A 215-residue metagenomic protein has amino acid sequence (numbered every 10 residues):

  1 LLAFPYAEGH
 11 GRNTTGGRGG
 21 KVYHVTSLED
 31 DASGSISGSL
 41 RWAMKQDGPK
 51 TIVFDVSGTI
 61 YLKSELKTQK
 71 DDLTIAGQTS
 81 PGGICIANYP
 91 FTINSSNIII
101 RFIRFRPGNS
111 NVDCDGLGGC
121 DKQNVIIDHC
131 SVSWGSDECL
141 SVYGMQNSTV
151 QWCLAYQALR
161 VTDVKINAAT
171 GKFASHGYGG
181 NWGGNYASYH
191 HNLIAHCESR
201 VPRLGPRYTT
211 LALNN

Functional and structural regions predicted by a protein language model:
A3-I52: Acidic Gly/Asp/Thr-rich repetitive segments characteristic of extracellular carbohydrate-active and adhesion proteins
H24, C139, V201: Conserved beta-strand positions that form and line the central face of beta-propeller blades
E29-D31, S57-T59, T79-P81: Acidic glycine-/aspartate-rich tracts in secreted/extracellular proteins
G34-S37, L62-S64, Y189, A212: Short, solvent-exposed polar/charged micro-motifs at secondary-structure junctions
S37-G48, I60-T74, I84-R101, P107-Q123 (+1 more regions): Extracellular beta-strand-rich solenoid/capping regions of secreted or surface-exposed proteins that bind or remodel
D55, S141, R203-G205: A cross-family glycoside hydrolase active-site/sugar-binding cleft signature
D72, A76-Q78, S96-P107, D121-S136 (+1 more regions): Right-handed parallel beta-helix
